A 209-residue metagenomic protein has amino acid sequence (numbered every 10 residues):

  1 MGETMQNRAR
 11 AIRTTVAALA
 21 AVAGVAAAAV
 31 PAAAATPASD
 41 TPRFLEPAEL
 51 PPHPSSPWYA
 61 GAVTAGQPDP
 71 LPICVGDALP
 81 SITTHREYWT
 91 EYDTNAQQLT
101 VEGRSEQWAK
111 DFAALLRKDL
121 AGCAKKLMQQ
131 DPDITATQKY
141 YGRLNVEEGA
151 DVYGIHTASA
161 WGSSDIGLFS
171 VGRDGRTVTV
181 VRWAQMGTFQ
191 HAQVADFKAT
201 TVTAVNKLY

Functional and structural regions predicted by a protein language model:
M1-A35: Secretory targeting and sorting signals
A32-T84: N-terminal "mature-domain start" segment
P37-F44, L50-H53, K139-Y209: Extracellularly exposed regions in secreted/surface proteins, prominently low-complexity, repeat-rich
A48-E49, P54, Q107, L116-D131 (+1 more regions): Sec/Tat-exported extracytoplasmic proteins
S56-Q67, K118-D165: Short Gly/Thr-rich strand-loop-strand
L79-E87, Q130-I134: Extracellular/mature segments of secreted proteins
H85-L115: A short acidic-to-branched-hydrophobic micro-motif
W108-D119, Q193, F197-T201: Stable alpha-helical elements in mature extracytoplasmic
